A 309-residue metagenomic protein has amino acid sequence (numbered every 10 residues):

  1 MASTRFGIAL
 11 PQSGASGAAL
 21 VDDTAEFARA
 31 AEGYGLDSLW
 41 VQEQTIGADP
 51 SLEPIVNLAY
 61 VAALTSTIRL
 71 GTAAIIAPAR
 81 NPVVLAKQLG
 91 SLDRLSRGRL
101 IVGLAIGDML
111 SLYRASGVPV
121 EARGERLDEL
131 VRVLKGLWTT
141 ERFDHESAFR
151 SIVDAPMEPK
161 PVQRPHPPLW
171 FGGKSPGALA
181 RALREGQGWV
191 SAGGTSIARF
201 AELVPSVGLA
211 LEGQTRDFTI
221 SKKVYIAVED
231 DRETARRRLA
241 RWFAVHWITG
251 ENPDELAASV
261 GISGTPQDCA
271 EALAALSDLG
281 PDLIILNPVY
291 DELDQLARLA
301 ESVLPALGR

Functional and structural regions predicted by a protein language model:
M1-R309: Active-site-adjacent structural elements that line small-molecule/cofactor binding pockets in enzymes
